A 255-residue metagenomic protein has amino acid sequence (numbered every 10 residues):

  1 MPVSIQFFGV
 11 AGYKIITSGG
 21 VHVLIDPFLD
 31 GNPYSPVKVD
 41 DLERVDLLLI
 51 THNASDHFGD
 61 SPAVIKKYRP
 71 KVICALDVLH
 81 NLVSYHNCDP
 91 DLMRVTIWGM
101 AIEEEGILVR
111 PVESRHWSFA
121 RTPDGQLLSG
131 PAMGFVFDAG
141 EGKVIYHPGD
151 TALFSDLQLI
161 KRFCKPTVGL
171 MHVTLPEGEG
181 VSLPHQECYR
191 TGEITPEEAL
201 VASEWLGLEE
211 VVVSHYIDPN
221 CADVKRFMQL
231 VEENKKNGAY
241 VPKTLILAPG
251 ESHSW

Functional and structural regions predicted by a protein language model:
M1-S4, I16-V23, A101-R110, D138-I145 (+1 more regions): Beta-strand-turn-beta hairpins that frame and shape the catalytic cleft of phosphate-ester-processing enzymes
S4-F7, F28-Y34, L92-V95, G149-T151 (+1 more regions): Short gly/ser/thr-rich secondary-structure transition/capping motifs
K14-A54, G59-A63, C74, S118-T122 (+2 more regions): Pre-active-site segment of Zn-dependent metallo-hydrolases
L24-P27, V45-N53, I73-L76, I145-T151 (+4 more regions): Active-site neighborhood of phospho(di)ester-bond hydrolases with catalytic His/Asp-centered motifs
G31-N32, A54-G59, L79-L82, M100-E103 (+4 more regions): Active-site environment of divalent metal-dependent phosphoester hydrolases
V37-I102, L108-A120: Active-site HxH/HxHxD metal-binding segment of metal-dependent hydrolases
P111-K143, T151-D156, C164, V168 (+1 more regions): Active-site-proximal loop/helix segment associated with metal-binding centers of metalloenzymes
A152-P249: Cap/insert and terminal regions of metallo-dependent hydrolase folds
